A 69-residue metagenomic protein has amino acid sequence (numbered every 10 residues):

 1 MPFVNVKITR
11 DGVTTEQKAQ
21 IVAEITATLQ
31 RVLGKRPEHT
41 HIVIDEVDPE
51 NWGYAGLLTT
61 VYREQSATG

Functional and structural regions predicted by a protein language model:
P2-G69: A domain-level signal for the structural core that forms small-molecule/cofactor-binding pockets and catalytic centers
